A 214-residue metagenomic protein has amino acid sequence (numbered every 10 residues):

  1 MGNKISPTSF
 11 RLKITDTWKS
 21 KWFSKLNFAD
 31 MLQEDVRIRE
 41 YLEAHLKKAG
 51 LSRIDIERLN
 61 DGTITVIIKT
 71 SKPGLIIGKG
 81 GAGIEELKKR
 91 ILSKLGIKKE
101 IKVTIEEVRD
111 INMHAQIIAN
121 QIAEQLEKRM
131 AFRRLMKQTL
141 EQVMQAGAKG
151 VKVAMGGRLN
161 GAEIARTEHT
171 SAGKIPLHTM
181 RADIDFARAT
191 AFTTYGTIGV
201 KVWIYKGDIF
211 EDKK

Functional and structural regions predicted by a protein language model:
M1-K214: RNA-contacting regions in translation and RNA-metabolism proteins, encompassing KH/S1 modules where present
